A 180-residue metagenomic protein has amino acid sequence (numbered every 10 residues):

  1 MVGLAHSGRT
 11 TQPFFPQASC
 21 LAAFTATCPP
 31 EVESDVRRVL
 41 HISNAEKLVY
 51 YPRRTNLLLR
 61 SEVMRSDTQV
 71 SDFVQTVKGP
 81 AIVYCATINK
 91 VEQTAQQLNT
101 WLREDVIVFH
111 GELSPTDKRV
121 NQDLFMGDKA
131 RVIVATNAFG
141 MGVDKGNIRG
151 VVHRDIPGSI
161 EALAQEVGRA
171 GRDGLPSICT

Functional and structural regions predicted by a protein language model:
M1-T180: Helicase motor core with emphasis on the C-terminal RecA-like subdomain
